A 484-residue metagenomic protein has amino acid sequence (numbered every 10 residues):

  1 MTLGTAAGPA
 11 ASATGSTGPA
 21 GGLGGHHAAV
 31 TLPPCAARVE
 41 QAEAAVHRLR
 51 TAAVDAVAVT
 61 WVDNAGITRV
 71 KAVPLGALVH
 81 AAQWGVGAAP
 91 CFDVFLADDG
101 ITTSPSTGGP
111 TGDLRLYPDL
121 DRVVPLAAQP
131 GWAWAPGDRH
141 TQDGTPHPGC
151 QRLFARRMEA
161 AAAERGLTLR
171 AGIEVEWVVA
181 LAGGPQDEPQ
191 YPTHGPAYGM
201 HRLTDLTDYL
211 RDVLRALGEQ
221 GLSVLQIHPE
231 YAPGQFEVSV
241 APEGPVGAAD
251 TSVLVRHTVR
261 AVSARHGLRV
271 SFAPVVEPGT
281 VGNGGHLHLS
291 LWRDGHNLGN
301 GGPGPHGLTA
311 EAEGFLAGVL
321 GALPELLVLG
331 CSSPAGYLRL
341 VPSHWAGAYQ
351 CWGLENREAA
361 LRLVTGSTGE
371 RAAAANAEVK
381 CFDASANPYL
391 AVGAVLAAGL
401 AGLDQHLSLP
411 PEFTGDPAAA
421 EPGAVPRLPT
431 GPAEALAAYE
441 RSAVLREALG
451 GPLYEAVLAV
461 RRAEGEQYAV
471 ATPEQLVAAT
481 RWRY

Functional and structural regions predicted by a protein language model:
T2-G8, A13-Q226, A424-Y484: ATP/Mg2+-dependent ligation/transfer catalytic cores
G21, T31-C35, V39-R48, A52-A163 (+2 more regions): Active-site capping/gating regions of soluble enzymes
R170-L181, E188-Q190, A197, Q220-V240 (+2 more regions): Core alpha/beta catalytic barrel or barrel-like domain that forms the active/cofactor pocket in diverse metabolic
P196, P242, F382: Short, flexible active-site loop motifs that bind/organize anionic cofactors or intermediates
R202-T204, L210-V213, G218-V224, V238-P245 (+3 more regions): Accessory "access/gating" subregions that flank catalytic or transport cores
L225-P245, T251-A261, L329, E466-Y484: Long hydrophobic alpha-helices with heptad-repeat/coiled-coil character
S239, G244-P245, Y337, R371 (+5 more regions): Intrinsic-disorder/low-complexity, polar/charged segments
